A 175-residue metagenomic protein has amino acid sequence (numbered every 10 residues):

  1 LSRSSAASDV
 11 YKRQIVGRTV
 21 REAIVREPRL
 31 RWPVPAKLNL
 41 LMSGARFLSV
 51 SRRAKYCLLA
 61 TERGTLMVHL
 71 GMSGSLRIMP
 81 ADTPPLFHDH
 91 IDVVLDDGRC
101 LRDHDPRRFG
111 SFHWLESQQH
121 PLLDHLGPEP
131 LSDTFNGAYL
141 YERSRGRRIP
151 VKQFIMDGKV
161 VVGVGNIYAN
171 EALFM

Functional and structural regions predicted by a protein language model:
L1-A7, Y11: Single conserved hydrophobic/aromatic residue that forms the stacking wall/gate of nucleotide- or nucleobase-binding
R3, A54, V164: Single, functionally critical "micro-switch" positions that shape active/binding sites and transmembrane helices
S5, R18, A45, I149 (+1 more regions): Structured loop/turn residues at beta-strand edges in well-structured enzyme cores
K12-G17: Oxidoreductase and adenylate-handling cofactor-binding alpha/beta cores
R21-A54: An N-terminal domain-cap segment
R46, S51-Y56, D82, F87-D89: Structure-specific DNA junction-binding interface
R52, A60-T61, L95: Generic beta-strand structural signal
L66-G163, Y168-A169, L173: Phosphate/anion-contacting hairpin/loop surfaces
